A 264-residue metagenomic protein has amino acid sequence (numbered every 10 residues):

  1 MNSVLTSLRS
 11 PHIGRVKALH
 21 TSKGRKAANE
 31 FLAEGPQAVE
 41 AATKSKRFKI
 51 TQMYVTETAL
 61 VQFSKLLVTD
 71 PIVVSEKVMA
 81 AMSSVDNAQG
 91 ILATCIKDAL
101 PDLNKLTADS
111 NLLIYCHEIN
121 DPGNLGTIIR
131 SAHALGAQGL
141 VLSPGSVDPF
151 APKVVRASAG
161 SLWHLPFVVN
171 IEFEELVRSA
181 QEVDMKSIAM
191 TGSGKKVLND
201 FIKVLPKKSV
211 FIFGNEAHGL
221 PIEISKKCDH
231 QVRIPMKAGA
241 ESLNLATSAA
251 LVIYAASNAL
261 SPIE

Functional and structural regions predicted by a protein language model:
M1-D86, K186: N-terminal positively charged helical leader segments and presequences
V61-V68, K105, I222-K226: Short loop/helix-cap segments at secondary-structure boundaries that form the rim of catalytic
D86, G90-A108, S146: Acidic/glycine-rich phosphate/pyrophosphate-binding loops and surrounding catalytic core that coordinate Mg2+
A93, S131-L135, P149-L162, I222-E264: Structured adenosyl-cofactor binding patch, chiefly the S-adenosyl-L-methionine
L103-K195: RNA substrate-binding interface of SAM-dependent RNA methyltransferases
A189-A240: Active-site/ligand-binding-proximal alpha/beta "capping" segment
